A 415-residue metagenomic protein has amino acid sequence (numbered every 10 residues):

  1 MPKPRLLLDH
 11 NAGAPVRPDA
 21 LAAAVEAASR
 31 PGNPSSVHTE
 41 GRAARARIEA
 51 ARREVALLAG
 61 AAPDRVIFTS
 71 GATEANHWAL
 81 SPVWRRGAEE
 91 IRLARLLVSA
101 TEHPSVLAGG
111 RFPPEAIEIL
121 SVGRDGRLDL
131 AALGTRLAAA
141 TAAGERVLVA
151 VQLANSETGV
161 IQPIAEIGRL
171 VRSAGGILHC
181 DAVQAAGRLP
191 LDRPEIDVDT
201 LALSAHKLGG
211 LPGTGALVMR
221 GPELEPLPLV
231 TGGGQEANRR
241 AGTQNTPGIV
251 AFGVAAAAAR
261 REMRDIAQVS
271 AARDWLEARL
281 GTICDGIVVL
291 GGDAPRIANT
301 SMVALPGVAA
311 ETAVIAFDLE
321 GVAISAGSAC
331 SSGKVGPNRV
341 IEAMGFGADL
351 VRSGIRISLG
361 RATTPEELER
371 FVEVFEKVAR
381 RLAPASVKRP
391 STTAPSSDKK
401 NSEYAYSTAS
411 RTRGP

Functional and structural regions predicted by a protein language model:
M1-A394, Y404-P415: Pyridoxal 5′-phosphate
K400-N401: Polybasic, lysine-rich low-complexity intrinsically disordered segments
